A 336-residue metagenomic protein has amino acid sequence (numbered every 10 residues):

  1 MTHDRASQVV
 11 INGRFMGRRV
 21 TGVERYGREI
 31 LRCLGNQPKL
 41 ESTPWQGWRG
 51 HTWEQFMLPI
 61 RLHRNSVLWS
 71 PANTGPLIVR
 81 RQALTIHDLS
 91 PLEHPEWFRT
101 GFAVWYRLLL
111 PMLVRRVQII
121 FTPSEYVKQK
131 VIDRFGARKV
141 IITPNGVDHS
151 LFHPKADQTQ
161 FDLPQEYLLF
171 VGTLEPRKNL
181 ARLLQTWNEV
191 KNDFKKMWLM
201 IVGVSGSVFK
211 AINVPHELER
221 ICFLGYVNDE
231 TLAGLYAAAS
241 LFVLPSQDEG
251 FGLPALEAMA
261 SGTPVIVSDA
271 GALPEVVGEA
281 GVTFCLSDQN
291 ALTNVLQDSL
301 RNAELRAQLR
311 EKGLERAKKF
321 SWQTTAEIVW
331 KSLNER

Functional and structural regions predicted by a protein language model:
M1-R336: Carbohydrate transferase catalytic cores enriched for Leloir-type hexosyltransferases
